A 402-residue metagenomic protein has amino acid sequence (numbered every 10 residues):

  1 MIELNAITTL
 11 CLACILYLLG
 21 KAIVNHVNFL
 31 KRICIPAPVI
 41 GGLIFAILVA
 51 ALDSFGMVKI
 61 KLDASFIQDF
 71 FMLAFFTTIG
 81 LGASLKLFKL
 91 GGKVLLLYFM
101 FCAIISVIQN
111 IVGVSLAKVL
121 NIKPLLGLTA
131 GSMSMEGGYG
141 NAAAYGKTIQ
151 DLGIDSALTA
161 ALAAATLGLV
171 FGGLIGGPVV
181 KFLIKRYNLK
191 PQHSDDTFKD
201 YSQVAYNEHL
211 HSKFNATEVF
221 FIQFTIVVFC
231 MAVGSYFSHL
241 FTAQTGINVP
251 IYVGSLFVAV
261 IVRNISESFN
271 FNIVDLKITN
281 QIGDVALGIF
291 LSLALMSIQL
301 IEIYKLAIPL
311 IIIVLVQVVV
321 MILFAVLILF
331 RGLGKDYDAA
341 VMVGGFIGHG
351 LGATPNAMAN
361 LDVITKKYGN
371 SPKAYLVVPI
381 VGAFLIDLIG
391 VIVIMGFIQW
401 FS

Functional and structural regions predicted by a protein language model:
M1-L4, L10, Y17-L19, K181-F221 (+1 more regions): Intrinsically disordered, low-complexity non-transmembrane regions of multi-pass membrane transporters
I2-I15, K61-F75, L125-S132, G246-V258 (+3 more regions): Structural signature of hydrophobic alpha-helical transmembrane segments
L16, L43-A51, A64-G92, L256-S266 (+1 more regions): Hydrophobic transmembrane alpha-helices of secondary-active transporters and Na+-translocating membrane complexes
L19-K31, T78-L90, V179, I261-L276 (+1 more regions): C-terminal ends of transmembrane helices
I23-V39, F55, K61, R186 (+2 more regions): Flexible hinge motifs at transmembrane-helix junctions and intramembrane kinks/re-entrant loops in multi-pass membrane
S65, L85-V114, F224, Q281 (+1 more regions): Entry/N-cap segments of selected transmembrane alpha helices and their immediately preceding amphipathic helices
S115-I122, A165-Y206, L327-Y337, G382-S402: Juxtamembrane and boundary regions of transmembrane helices in multi-pass small-molecule transporters and channels
L116-S156, L167, V179, D195-F198 (+1 more regions): Alpha-helical membrane segments and immediately flanking helix-loop junctions that form or couple to the substrate/ion
